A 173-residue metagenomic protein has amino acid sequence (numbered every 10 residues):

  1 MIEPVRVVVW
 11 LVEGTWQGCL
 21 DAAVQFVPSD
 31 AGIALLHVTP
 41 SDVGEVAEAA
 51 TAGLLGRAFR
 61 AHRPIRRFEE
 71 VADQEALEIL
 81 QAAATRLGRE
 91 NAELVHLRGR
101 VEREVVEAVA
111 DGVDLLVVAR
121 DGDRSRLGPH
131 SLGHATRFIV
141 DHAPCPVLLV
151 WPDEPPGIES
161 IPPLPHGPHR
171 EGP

Functional and structural regions predicted by a protein language model:
M1-E3, G14-T15, A82-L116, E154-L164 (+1 more regions): Structural beta-alpha unit
M1-H62, H142, P152-D153, H166-P173: Small/aliphatic-rich secondary-structure junction motif
I2-P4, L115-D141, P156-E159: Glycine-rich, Arg-bearing micro-motifs that act as flexible, cationic patches
C19-L20, E45-A49, V105-E107, P129 (+1 more regions): Short, well-ordered secondary-structure micro-motifs
D21, Q81, R137-F138: Active-site phosphate/pyrophosphate- and oxyanion-stabilizing loops and adjacent acidic/basic residues in soluble
A34-L36, E93-R98, L148-V150: General small-molecule cofactor/ligand-binding pocket signal
A58-E78, S125: A short acidic, glycine-rich active-site loop that binds or catalyzes chemistry on phosphate/adenosine moieties
A119-R120, V147-P152: Short beta-strand elements of ligand-binding domains
